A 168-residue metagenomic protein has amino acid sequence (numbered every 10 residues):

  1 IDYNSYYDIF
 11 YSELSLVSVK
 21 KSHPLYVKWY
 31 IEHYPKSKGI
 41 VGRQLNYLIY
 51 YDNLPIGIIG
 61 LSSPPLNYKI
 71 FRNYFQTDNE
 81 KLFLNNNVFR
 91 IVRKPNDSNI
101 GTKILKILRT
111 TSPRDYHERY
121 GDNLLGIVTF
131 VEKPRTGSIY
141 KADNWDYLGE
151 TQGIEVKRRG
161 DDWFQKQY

Functional and structural regions predicted by a protein language model:
I1-R43: Short amphipathic alpha-helix that is part of the acyltransferase structural core
S15-P24, Q44-L45, Y51-D52, I58-Q167: Acyl-donor binding region in acyl/amide transferases
